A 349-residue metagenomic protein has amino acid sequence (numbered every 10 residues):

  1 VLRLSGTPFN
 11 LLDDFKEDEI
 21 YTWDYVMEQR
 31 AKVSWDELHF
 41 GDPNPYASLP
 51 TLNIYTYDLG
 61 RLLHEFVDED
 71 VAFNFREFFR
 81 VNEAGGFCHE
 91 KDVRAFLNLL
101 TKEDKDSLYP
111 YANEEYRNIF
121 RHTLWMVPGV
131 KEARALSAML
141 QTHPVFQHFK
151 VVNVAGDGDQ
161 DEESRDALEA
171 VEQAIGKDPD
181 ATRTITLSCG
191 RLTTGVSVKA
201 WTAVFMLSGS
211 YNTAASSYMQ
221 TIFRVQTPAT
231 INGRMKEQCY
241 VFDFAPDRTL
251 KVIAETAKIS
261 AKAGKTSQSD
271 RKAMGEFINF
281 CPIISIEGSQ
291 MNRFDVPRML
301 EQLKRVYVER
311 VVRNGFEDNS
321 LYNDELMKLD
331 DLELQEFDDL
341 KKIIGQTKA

Functional and structural regions predicted by a protein language model:
V1-G6, T186-S188: Structural recognition of the conserved hydrophobic beta-strand(s) that form the central parallel beta-sheet of P-loop
V1-R3, T51-I54, V151-N153, V241: Conserved beta-strand scaffold positions in the cores of enzyme catalytic domains, especially in NTP/NDP-utilizing
L4-T7, L11-L124: Interdomain helical connector at the RecA1-RecA2 junction of SF1/SF2 helicase-like NTPases
P8-F9, L59-G60, G129-E132, L192-T193 (+2 more regions): Short, solvent-exposed loop/turn segments at secondary-structure junctions
L12-D13, L62-F66, A135, V196 (+1 more regions): Short helix/loop capping segments that flank catalytic or ligand/cofactor-binding pockets
F66, F73-S188, N212: Conserved C-terminal RecA-like helicase domain
F73-N113, D247-A349: Long, largely alpha-helical accessory region at the distal end of helicase-like NTP-driven motors
V151-S267: Conserved RecA-like P-loop NTPase helicase motor core
